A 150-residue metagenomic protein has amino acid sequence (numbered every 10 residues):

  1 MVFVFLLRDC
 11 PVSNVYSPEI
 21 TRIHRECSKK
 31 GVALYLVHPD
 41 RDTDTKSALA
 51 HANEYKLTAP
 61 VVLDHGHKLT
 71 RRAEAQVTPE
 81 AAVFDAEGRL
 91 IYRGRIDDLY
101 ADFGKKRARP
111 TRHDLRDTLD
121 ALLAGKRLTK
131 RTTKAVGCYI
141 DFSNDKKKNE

Functional and structural regions predicted by a protein language model:
M1, K29-L34, L57-A59, T78 (+1 more regions): Loop/turn elements at helix/coil->beta-strand transitions in domains of secreted/extracellular proteins
M1-N14, L34, L119: Short active-site neighborhood of thiol/selenol oxidoreductases, capturing the structured segment around
L7-D9, V37-R41, G104-A108: Second-shell loop/turn segments in exported
L7-P18, R41-D42, A81, C138-D141: Short, thiol/selenol-centered motifs that function as redox-active sites or metal-ligating centers
P11-N14, D42, P60, R109-H113: Soluble non-cytosolic domains of exported or imported proteins
N14-Y55, V62-R72: Structural microenvironment flanking redox-active thiols in thiol-disulfide oxidoreductases
D64-D145: Thiol/selenol-based redox catalytic cores and closely related redox-interacting motifs
K146-E150: Short, electropositive alpha-helical surface patch
